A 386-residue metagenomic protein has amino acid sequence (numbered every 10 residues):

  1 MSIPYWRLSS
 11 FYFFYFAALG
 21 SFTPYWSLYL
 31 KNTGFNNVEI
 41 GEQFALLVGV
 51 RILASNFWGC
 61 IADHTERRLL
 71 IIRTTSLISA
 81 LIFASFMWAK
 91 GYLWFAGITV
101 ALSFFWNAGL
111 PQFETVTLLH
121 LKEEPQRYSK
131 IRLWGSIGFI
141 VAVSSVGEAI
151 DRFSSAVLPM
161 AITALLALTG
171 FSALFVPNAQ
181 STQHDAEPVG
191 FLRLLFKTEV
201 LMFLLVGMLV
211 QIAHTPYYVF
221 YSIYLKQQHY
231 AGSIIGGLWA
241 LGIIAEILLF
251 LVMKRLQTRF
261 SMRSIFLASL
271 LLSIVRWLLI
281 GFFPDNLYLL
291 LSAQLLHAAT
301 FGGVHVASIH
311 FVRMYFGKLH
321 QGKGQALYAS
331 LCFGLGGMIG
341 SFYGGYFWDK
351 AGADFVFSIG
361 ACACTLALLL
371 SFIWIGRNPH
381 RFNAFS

Functional and structural regions predicted by a protein language model:
M1-S2, F175-L209: Juxtamembrane intracellular "pre-TM" segments in multi-pass secondary transporters
S2-V48, V200-L238, H305: Helix-loop boundary and gating motifs at the non-cytosolic
F13, I82, Y92-L110, M208 (+1 more regions): Hydrophobic core of transmembrane alpha-helices in multi-pass small-molecule transporters, especially MFS/SLC-type
L30-K31, I61-A62, L133, E148-F153 (+3 more regions): Interfacial helix-cap and linker-helix signal at transmembrane-aqueous boundaries of multi-pass secondary transporters
L53-R67, I150-D151, L249-M262, W348-D349: Helix-to-loop junctions at the C-terminal end of transmembrane segments in multipass secondary transporters
L70-A84, S264-L279, A361: Structural signature of the two symmetry-related core transmembrane helices
V100-W134: Cytoplasmic helix-loop-helix junction between adjacent transmembrane helices in 12-TM secondary transporters
V157-L174, F355-W374: Symmetry-related core transmembrane helices of the 12-TM Major Facilitator Superfamily/SLC fold
